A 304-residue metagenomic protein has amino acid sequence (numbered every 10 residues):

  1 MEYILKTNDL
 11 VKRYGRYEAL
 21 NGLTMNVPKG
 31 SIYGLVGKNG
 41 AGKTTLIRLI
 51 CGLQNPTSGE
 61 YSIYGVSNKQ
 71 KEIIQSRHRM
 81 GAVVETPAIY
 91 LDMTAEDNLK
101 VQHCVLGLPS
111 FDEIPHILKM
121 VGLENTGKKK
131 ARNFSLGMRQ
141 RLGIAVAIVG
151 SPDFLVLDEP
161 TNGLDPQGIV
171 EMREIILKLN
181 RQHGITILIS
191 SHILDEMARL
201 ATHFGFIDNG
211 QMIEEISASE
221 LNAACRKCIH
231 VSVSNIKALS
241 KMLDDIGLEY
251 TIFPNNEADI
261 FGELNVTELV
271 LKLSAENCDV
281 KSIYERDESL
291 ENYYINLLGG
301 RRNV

Functional and structural regions predicted by a protein language model:
M1-Y3, G299-V304: Short, Lys/Arg-enriched, disordered terminal segments
M1-Y3, H183, K227, D279: Residue-level signal for beta-strand positions within conserved beta-sheet cores that form or flank
Y3-T7, K12-I189, L194-D208, M212-E214: ABC transporter nucleotide-binding domains
K29, N125, L142, N235 (+2 more regions): Non-catalytic surface loops within mature trypsin-like serine protease
Q70, E215, E263, T267: Loop/helix-junction capping segments adjacent to catalytic residues or to phosphate/diphosphate-binding pockets
R173-F261: ABC transporter nucleotide-binding domain
K227-L297, V304: Short, charged/small-residue-rich alpha-helical element at the C-terminal edge of ABC transporter nucleotide-binding
